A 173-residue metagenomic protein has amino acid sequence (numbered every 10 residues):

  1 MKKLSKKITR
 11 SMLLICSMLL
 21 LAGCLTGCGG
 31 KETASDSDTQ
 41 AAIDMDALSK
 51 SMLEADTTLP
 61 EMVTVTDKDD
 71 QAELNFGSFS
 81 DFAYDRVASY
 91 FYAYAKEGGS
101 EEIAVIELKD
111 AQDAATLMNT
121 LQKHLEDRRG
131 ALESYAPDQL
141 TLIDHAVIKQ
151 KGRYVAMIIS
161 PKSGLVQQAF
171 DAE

Functional and structural regions predicted by a protein language model:
K2-I15: Bacterial N-terminal signal peptides that target proteins for export
A22-G27: C-terminal motif of bacterial Sec signal peptides marking the signal peptidase cleavage site
G29-E173: Mature, Sec-exported extracytoplasmic domains of Gram-positive
